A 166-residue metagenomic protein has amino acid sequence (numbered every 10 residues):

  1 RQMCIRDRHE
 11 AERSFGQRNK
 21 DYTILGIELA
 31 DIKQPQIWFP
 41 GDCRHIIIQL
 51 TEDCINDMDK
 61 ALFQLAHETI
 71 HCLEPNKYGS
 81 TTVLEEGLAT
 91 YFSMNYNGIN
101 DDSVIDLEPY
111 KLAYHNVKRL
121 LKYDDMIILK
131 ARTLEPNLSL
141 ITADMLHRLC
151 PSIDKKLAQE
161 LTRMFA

Functional and structural regions predicted by a protein language model:
R1-I5: Short, small-residue-biased leader/transition segments that mark boundaries at the very start of proteins
R6-E12: Contiguous, non-catalytic segments that form substrate-binding/exosite surfaces or channel walls
E12, G16, E74, S93-D101 (+1 more regions): Sec-exported extracytoplasmic/periplasmic mature domains
R18-L25, T81-T82, D101-I105, I128-R132: Surface-exposed patches in mature extracellular/periplasmic domains of secreted proteins
T23-A61, T69-N76: Active-site scaffold of zinc-dependent metalloenzymes
L65-E74, L84, L88, F92: Active-site His/Glu-centered metal-binding helix of metallohydrolases
T81-N116: Post-HExxH zinc-binding segment in Zn-dependent metallohydrolases
K111-A166: Pan-zinc metallopeptidase signature
